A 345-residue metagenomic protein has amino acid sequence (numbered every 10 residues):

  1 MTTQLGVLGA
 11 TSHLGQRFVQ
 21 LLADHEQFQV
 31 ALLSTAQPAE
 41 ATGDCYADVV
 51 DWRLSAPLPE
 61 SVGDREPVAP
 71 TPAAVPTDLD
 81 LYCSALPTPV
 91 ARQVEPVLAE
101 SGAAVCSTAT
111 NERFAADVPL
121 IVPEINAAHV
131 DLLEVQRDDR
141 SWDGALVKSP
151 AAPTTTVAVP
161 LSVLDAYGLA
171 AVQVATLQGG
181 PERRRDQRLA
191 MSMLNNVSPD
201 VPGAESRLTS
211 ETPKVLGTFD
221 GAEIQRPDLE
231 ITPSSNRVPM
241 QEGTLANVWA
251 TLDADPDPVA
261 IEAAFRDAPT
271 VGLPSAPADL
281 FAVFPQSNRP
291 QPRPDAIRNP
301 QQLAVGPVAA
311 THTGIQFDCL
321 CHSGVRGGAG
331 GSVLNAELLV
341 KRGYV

Functional and structural regions predicted by a protein language model:
M1-M193, D200, L303-A304, V308-T311 (+2 more regions): N-terminal Rossmann-like NAD(P) cofactor-binding subdomain of oxidoreductases, focused on the glycine-rich
T11, A91, P150-V157, V201-T209 (+5 more regions): Generic structural signal for well-ordered, non-membrane alpha-helical segments in soluble metabolic enzymes
L21, H25, Y167, V215-F219 (+3 more regions): Change "in soluble alpha/beta enzymes" to "in soluble alpha/beta proteins
A41-D44, T77-L79, R183-R185, M240-L245 (+1 more regions): Short, solvent-exposed polar/charged micro-motifs at secondary-structure junctions
P72-A74, S235-M240: Short, flexible, solvent-exposed loop/turn segments with mixed acidic/basic and small polar residues
L169-S235: Catalytic core of tubulin tyrosine ligase-like
P233-S235, E242-V345: C-terminal active-site/capping subdomain that shapes the small-molecule cofactor and substrate pocket of enzyme
